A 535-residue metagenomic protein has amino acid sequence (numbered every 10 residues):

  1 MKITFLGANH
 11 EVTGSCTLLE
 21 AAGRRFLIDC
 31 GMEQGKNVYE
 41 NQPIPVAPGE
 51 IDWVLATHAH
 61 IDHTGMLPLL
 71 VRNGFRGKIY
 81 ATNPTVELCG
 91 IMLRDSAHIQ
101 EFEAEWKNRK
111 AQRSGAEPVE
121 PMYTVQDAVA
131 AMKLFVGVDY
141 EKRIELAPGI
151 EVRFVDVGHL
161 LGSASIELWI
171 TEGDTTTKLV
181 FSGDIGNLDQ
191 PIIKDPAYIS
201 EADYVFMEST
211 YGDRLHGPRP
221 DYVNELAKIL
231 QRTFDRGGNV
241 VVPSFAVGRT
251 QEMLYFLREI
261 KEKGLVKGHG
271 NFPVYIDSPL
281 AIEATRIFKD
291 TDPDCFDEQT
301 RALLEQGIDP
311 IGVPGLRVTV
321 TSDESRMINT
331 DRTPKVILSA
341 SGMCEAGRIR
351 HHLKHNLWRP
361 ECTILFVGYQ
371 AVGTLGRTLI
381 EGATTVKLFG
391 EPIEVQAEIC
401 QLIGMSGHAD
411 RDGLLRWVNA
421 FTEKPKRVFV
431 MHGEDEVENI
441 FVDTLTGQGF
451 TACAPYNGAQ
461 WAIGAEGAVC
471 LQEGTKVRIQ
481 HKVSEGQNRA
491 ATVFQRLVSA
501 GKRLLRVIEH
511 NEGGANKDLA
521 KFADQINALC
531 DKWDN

Functional and structural regions predicted by a protein language model:
M1-L55, H60, T64, V71-E252 (+3 more regions): His/Asp/Glu-rich metal-coordinating catalytic cores of metallo-dependent phosphodiesterases/hydrolases acting on
C30, D52, T176-S182, L188 (+5 more regions): Acidic/glycine-enriched edge-of-secondary-structure segments
I150-F154, I287-C295, L415, A465-K476: Short, surface-exposed amphipathic charged segments that create phosphate/polyanion-binding patches used for binding
I185, P218-V223, G312-E324, M343-E345 (+2 more regions): A general structural motif
P191-F206, P293-T300, Q370-Q396: Short, compositionally biased "basic patch" segments
I229-T374, V386-K387, T422, V437-N439 (+3 more regions): Hard-cation-handling environments
R348-H351, S406-T422: A short, acidic, amphipathic alpha-helical segment used as a generic capping/interface helix at domain edges
G458-K521: Charged, amphipathic alpha-helical linkers/stalks
